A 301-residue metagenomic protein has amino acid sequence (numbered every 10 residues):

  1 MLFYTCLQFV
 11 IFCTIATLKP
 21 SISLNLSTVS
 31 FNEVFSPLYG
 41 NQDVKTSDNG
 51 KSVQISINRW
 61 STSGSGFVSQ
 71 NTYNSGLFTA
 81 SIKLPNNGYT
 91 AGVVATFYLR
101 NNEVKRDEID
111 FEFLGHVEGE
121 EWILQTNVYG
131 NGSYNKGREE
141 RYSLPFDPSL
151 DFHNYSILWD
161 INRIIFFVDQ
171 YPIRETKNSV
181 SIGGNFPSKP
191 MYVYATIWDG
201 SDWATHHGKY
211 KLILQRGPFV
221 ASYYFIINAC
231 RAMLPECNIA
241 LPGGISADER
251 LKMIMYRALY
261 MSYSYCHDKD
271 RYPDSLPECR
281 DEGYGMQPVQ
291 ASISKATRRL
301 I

Functional and structural regions predicted by a protein language model:
L2-I301: GH16 jelly-roll
